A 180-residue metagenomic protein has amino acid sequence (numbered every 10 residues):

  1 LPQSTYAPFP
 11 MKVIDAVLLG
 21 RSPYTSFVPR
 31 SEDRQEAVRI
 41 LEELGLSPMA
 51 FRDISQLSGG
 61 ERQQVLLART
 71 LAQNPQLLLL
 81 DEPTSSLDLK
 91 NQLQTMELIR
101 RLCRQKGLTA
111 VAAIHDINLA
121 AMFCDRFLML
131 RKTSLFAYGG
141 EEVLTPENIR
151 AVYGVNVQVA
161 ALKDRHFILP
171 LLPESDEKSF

Functional and structural regions predicted by a protein language model:
L18, E32-M49, N74: Conserved ABC ATPase "signature" region
D53-L57, E61: Conserved ABC ATPase signature
L67-A68: Hydrophobic anchor residue at the start of the ABC signature
L78-E82: Catalytic Walker B motif of ABC-type/P-loop ATPase nucleotide-binding domains
L93-Q105: Helical segment within the ABC ATPase nucleotide-binding domain
L128, K132-E142: Conserved switch/coupling elements of ABC/ABC-like ATPase nucleotide-binding domains
P146, V152-F180: ABC ATPase nucleotide-binding domains
